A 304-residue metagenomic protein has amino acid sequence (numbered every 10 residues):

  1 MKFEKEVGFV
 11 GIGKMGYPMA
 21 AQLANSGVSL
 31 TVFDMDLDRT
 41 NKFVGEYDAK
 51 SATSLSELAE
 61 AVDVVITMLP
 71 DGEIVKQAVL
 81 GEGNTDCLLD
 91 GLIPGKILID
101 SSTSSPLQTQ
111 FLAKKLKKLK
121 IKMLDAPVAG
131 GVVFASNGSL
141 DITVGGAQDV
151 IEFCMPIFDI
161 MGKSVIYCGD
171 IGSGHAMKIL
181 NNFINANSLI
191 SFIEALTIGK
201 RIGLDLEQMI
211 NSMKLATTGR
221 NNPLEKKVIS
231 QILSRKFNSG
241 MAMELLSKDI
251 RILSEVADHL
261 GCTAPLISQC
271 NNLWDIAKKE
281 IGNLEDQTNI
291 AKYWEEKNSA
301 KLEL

Functional and structural regions predicted by a protein language model:
M1-M68, K96: NAD(P)+-binding Rossmann beta1-loop-alpha1 motif at the extreme N-terminus of oxidoreductases
K14, P18, V64, P70 (+11 more regions): Amphipathic alpha-helical hairpins
L30, S51, M123-L124, V165 (+2 more regions): Hydrophobic beta-strand scaffold residues
L55-M123: Rossmann-fold NAD(P) dinucleotide-binding segment
L69, T103-F183: Rossmann-fold dinucleotide-binding core
S173-N298: Helical "substrate-binding/catalytic lid" subdomain of Rossmann-like NAD(P)-dependent dehydrogenases/reductases
